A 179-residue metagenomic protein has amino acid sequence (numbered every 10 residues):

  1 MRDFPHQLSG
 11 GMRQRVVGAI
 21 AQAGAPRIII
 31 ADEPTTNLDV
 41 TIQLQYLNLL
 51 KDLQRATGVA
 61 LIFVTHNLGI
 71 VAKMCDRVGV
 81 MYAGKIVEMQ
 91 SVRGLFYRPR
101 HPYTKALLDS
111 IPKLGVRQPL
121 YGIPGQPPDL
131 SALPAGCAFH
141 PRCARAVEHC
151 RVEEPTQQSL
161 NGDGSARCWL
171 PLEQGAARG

Functional and structural regions predicted by a protein language model:
M1-F4, L130: Signature (C-motif/LSGGQ) region and adjacent switch/coupling loops of ABC-type ATPase nucleotide-binding domains
F4-L8, M12: Conserved ABC ATPase signature
V17, I62, G79, G136-A138 (+1 more regions): ABC nucleotide-binding domain signature
A25-P26, I30-P119: P-loop NTP-binding/switch modules centered on Walker-like glycine-rich loops
M89-G179: Short catalytic/signature loops enriched in Gly
